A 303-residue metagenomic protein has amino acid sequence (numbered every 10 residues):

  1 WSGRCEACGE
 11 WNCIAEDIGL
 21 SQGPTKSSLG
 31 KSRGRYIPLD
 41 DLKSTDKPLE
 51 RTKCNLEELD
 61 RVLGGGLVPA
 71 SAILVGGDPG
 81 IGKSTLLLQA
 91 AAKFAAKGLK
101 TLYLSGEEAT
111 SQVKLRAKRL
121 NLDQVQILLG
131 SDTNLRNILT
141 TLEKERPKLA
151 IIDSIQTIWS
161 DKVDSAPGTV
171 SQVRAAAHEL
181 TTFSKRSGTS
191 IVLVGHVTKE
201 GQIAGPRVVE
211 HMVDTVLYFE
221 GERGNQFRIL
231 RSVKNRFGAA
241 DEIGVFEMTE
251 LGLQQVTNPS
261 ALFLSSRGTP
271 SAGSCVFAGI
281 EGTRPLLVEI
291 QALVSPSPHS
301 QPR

Functional and structural regions predicted by a protein language model:
W1-G30, E145: Short, small/acidic-rich helices and loops at N termini and domain boundaries of DNA replication/processing enzymes
W1-S2, P69, E107, E222-Q226 (+4 more regions): Short flexible coil/turn linkers enriched for glycine and charged/polar residues that connect secondary-structure
C13, P79-I81, E107-S111, R119-L122 (+9 more regions): Conserved nucleotide-binding/hydrolysis micro-motifs of P-loop NTPases
S27-L120, L139, E143: The Walker A/P-loop phosphate-binding site
S44, I243-G244, E250-R303: Conserved P-loop NTPase/AAA+ ATPase motor core
P48-E50, G76, L122-D132, W159-R174 (+1 more regions): Flexible beta-alpha connector loops of hexameric P-loop NTPases
K100, V125-Q126, R146-L149, R186-L193: Loop/turn-to-beta-strand initiation segments
R174, T181-G268: Phosphate-binding/switch region of NTP-binding enzymes
